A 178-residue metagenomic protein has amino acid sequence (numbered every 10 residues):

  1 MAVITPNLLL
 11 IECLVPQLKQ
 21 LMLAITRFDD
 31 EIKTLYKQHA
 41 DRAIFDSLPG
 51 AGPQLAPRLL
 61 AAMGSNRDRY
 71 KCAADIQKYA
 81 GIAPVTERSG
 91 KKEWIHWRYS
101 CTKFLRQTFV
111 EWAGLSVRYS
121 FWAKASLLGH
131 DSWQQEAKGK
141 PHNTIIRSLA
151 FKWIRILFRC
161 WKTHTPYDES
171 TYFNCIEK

Functional and structural regions predicted by a protein language model:
M1-K178: A detector of single, family-specific signature residues that are central to catalytic or substrate-handling motifs
